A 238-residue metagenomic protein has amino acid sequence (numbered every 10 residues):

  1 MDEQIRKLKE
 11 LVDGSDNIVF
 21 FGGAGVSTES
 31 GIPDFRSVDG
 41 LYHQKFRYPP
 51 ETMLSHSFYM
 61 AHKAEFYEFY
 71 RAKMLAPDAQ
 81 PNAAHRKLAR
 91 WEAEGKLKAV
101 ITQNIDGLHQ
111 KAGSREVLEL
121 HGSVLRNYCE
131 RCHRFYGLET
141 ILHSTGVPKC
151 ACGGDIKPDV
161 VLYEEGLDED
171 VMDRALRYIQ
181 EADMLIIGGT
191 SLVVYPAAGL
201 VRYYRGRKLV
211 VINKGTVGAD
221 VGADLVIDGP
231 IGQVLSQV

Functional and structural regions predicted by a protein language model:
M1-V238: Conserved catalytic core of sirtuin-type NAD+-dependent deacylases
